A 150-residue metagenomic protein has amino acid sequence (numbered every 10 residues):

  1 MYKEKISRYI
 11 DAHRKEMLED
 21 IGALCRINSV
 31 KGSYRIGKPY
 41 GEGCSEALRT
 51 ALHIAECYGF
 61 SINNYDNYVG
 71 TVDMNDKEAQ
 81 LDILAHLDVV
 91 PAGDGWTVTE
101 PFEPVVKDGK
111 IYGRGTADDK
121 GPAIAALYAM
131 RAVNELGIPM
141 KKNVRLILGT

Functional and structural regions predicted by a protein language model:
M1-A85, V89-G93: N-terminal helical capping/dimerization or prosegment-like subdomains of hydrolases acting on amide or phosphate bonds
R35-P39, R114, T150: Conserved short-loop catalytic and cofactor-binding motifs
D66, L148-T150: A cross-domain feature marking catalytic cores of carbohydrate-active enzymes and several ubiquitous metabolic/repair
Q80-L148: Active-site metal-coordination/substrate-binding segment of hydrolases, especially metallo-dependent peptidases
